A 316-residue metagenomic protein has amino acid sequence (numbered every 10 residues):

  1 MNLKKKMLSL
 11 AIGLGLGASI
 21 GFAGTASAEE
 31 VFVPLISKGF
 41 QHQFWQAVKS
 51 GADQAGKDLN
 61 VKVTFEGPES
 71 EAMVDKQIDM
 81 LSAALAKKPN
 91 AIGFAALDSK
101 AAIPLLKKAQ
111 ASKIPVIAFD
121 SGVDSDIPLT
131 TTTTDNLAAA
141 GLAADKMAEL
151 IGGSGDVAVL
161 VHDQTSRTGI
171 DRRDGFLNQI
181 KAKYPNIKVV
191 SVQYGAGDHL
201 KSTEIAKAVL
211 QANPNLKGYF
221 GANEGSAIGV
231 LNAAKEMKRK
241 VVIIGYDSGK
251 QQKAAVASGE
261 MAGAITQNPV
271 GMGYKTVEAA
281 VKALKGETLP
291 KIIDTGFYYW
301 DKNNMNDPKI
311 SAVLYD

Functional and structural regions predicted by a protein language model:
N2-K6, A26-D316: A residue-level marker of the well-folded mature domains of exported/periplasmic proteins
A11-G21: Bacterial N-terminal signal peptides
